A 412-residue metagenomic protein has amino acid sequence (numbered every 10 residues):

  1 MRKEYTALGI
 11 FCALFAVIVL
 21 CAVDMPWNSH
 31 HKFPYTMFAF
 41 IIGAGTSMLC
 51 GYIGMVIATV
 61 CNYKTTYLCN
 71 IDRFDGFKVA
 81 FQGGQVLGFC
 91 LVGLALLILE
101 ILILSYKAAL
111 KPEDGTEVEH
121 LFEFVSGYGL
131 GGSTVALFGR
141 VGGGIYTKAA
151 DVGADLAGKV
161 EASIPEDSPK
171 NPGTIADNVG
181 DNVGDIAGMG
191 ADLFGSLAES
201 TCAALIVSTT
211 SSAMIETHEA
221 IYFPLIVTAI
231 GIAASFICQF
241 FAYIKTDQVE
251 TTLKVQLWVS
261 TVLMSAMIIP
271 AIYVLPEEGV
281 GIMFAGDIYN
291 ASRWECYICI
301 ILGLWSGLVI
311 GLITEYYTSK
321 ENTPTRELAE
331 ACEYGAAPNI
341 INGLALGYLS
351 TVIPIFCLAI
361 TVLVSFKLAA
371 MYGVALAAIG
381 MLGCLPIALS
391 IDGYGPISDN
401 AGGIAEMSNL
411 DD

Functional and structural regions predicted by a protein language model:
M1-D412: Hydrophobic packing and interface segments
